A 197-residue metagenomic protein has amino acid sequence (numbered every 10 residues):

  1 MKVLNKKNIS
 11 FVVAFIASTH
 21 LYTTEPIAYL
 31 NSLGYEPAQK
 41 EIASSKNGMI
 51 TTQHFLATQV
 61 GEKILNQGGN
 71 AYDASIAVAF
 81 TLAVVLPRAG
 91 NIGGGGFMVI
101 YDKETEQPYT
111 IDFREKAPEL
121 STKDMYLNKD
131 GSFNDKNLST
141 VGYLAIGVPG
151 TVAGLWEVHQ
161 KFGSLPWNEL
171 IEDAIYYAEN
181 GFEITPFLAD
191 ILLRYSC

Functional and structural regions predicted by a protein language model:
M1-S10: Bacterial N-terminal signal peptides that target proteins for export
K6-K7, T19, Y72: Residue-level micro-sites within transmembrane alpha helices that shape and flank functional polar/acidic positions
S10-H20: Bacterial N-terminal signal peptides
T24-Q59, A71-Y72, I76-C197: Noncatalytic scaffold domains of N-terminal-nucleophile
K63-L65: Long, structured ligand/cofactor-binding scaffold of large enzymes
